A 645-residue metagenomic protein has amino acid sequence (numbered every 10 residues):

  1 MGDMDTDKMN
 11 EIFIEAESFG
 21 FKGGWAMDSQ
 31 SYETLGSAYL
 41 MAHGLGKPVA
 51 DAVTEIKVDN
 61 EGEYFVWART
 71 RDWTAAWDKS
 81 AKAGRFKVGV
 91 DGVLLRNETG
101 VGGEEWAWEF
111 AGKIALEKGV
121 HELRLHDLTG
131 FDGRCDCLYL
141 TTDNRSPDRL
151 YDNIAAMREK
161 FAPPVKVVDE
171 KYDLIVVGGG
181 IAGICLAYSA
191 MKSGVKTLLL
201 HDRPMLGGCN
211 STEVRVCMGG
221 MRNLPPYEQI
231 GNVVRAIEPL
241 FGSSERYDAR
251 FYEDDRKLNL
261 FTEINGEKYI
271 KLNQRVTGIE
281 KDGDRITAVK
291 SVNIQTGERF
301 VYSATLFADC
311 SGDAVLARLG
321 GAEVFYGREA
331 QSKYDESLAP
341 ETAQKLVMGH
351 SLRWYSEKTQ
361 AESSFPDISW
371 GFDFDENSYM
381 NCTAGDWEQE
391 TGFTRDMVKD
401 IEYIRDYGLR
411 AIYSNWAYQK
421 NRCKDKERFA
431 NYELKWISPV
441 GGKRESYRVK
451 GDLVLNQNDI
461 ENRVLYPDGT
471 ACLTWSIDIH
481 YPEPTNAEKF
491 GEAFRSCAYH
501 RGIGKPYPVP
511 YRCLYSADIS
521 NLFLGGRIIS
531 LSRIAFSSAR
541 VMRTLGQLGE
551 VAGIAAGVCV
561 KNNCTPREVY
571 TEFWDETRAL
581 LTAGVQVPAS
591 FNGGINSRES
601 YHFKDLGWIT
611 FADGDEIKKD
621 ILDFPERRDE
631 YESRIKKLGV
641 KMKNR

Functional and structural regions predicted by a protein language model:
G2-K166: Extracytoplasmic
Y39, G283-V289: Short, hydrophobic/aromatic-rich segments at coil-to-beta transitions
P164-V168, C209, D254, N273 (+2 more regions): Flavin (FAD/FMN)-binding glycine-rich loop and adjacent Rossmann-like elements that form
V168-G180: Beta1/beta-strand and adjacent pyrophosphate-binding region of the FAD-binding site in flavoprotein oxidoreductases
G183: N-terminal Rossmann-fold NAD(P) dinucleotide-binding loop
S189, V195-K196, H201-G278, A304 (+3 more regions): Conserved N-terminal/central alpha/beta ligand/cofactor-binding core
